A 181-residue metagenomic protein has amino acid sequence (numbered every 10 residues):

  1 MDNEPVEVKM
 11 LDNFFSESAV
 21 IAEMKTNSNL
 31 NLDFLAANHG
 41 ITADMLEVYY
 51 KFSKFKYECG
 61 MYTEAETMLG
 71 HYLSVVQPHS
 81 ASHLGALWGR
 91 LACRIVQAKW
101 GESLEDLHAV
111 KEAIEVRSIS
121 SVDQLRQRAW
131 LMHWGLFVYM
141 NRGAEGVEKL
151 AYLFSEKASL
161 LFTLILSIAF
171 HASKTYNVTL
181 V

Functional and structural regions predicted by a protein language model:
M1-V181: Extended alpha-helical scaffold regions
